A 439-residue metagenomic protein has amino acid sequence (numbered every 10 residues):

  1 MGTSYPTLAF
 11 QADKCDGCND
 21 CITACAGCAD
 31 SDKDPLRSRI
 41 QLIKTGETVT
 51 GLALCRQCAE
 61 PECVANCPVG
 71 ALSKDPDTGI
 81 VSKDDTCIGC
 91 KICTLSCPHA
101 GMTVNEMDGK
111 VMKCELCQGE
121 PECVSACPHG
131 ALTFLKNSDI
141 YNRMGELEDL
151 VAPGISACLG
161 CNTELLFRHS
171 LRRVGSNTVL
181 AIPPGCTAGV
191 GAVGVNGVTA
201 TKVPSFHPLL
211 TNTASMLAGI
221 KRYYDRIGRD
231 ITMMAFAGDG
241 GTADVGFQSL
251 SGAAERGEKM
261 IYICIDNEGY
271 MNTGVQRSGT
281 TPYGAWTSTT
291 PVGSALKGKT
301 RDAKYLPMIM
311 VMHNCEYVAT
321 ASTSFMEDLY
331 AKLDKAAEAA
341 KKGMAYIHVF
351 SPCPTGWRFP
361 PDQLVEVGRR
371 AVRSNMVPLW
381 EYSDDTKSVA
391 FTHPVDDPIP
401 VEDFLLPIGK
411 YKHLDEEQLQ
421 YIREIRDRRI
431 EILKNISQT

Functional and structural regions predicted by a protein language model:
A9-Q11, R37-Q57: Sequence context of c-type cytochrome heme-c attachment sites
D20-Q41, E60-T86, I92-G109, P121-Y141: Iron-sulfur cluster-binding cysteine motifs and their immediate structural context in ferredoxin-like electron-transfer
E47-E62, D85, T94-V104, C114-L116 (+4 more regions): Short Fe-S-cluster ligation motifs
K74, V179-P184, A235, Y262-I265 (+2 more regions): General beta-strand structural signal in soluble alpha/beta enzymes
Y141-E146, G154, R229, S278-A339: Conserved thiamine diphosphate
Y141-Y262, V275, G279-A285, M312: Cofactor-binding active-site loop characterized by glycine-rich and histidine/acidic residues
A188, N267-N272, P354-G356: Short gly/pro/ser/thr-enriched loop/turn and capping motifs at secondary-structure boundaries
K335-T439: Glycine/aspartate-rich loop-and-adjacent alpha/beta segment that forms the canonical ThDP
